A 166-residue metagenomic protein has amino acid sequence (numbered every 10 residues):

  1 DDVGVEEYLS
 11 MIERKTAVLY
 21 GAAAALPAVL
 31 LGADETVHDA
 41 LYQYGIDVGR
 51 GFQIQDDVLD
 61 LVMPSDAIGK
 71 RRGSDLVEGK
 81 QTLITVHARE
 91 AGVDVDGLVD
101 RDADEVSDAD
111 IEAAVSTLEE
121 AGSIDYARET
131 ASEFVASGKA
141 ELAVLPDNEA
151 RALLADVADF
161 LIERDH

Functional and structural regions predicted by a protein language model:
D1-H166: All-alpha prenyltransferase/terpene-synthase fold signal
